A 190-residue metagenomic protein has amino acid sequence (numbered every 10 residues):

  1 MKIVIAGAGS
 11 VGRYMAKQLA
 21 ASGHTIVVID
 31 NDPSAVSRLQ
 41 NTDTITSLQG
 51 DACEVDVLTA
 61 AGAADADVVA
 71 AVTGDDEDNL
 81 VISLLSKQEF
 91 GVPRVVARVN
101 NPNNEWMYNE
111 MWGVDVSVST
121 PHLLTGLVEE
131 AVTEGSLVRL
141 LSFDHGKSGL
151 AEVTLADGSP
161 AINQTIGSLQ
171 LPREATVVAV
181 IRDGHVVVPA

Functional and structural regions predicted by a protein language model:
M1-A190: Cytosolic regulatory regions of ion transport systems
